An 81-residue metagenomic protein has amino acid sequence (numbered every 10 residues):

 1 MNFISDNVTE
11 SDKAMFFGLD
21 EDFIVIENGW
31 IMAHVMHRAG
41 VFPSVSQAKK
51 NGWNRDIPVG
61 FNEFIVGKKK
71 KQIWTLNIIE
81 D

Functional and structural regions predicted by a protein language model:
M1-D81: Conserved nucleotide- and phosphate/pyrophosphate-binding catalytic cores in adenylate/nucleotidyl-handling enzymes
